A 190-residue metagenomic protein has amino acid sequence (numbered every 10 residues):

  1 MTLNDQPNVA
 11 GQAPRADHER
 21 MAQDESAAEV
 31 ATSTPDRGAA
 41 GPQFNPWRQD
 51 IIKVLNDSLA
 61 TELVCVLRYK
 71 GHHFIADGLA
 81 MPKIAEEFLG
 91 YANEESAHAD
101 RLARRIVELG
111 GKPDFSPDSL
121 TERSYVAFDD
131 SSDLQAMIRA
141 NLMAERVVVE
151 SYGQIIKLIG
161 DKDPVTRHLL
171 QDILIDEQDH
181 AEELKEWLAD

Functional and structural regions predicted by a protein language model:
T2-D190: Iron-associated oxidoreductase/ferritin-like identity signal
